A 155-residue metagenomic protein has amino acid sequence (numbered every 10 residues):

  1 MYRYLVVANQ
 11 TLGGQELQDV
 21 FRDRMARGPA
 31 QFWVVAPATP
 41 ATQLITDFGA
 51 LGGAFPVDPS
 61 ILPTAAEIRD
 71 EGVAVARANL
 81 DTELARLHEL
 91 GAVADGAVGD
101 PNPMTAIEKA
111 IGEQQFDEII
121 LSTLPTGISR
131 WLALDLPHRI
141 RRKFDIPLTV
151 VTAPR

Functional and structural regions predicted by a protein language model:
Y2-T64, A153: Small/aliphatic-rich secondary-structure junction motif
R3, P29-W33, V93, E118 (+1 more regions): Residues at the starts of beta-strands that form the adenosine-phosphate
P59-R77: A short acidic, glycine-rich active-site loop that binds or catalyzes chemistry on phosphate/adenosine moieties
V73-D81, L134-P137: Short, surface-exposed alpha-helical segments at coil->helix boundaries
H88-D117: Structural beta-alpha unit
S122-R139: Glycine-rich, Arg-bearing micro-motifs that act as flexible, cationic patches
D145-R155: Short, flexible loop segments at boundaries between secondary-structure elements
